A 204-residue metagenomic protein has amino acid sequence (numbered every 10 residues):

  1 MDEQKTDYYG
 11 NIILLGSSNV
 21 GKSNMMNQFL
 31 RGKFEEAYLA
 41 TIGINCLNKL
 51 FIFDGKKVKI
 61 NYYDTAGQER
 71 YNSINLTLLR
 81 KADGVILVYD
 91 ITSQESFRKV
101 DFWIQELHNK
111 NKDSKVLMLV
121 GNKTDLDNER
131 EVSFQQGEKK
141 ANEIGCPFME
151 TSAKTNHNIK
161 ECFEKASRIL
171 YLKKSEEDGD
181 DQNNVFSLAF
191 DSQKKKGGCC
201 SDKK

Functional and structural regions predicted by a protein language model:
M1-S23, F53-K57, D113-K204: Conserved P-loop small GTPase signature centered on TRAFAC-class small GTPases
M26-N27: Post-Walker A alpha-helix
L30-K57: Switch I (effector-binding) loop of TRAFAC-class P-loop GTPase G-domains
V58-N72: Switch II (G3) loop of P-loop NTPases
N61-Y63, Y89, W103: WD40-repeat beta-propellers
A82-D101, N111-S114, T124-E131, K154: Conserved Switch II/interswitch segment of TRAFAC-class P-loop GTPases
F102-Q105, E164: Generic recognition of well-ordered alpha-helical segments within structured catalytic/regulatory domains
